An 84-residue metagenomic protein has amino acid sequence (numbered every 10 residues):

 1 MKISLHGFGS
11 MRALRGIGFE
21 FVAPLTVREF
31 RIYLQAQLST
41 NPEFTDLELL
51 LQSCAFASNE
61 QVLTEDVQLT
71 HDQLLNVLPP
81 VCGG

Functional and structural regions predicted by a protein language model:
M1-G83: Ubiquitin-like/PB1-type beta-grasp interaction modules and other compact soluble beta-rich domains
